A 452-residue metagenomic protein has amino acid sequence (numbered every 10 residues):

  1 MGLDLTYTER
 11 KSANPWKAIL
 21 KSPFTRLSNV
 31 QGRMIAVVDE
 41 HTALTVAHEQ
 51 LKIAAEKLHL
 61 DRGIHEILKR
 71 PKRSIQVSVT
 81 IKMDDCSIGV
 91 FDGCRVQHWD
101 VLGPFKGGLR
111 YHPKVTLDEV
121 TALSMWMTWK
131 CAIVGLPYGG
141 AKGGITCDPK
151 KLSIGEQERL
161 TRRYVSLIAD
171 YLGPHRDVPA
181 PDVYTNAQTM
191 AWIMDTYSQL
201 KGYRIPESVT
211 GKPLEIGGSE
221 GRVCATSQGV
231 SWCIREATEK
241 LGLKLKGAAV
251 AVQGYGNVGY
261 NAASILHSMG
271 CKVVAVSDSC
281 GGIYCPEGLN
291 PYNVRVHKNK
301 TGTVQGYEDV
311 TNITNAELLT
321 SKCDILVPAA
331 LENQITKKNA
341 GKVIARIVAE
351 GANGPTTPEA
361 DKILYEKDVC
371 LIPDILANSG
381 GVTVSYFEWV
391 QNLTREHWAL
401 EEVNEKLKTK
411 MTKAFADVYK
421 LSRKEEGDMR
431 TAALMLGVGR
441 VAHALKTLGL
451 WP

Functional and structural regions predicted by a protein language model:
I35-T42, A237-T238, G341-P452: Adenosine-phosphate binding glycine-rich loop
V37-S78: Short, Gly/Pro- and small/polar-rich lid/capping loops
Q76-P149: Glycine-rich, N-terminal phosphate-binding loop and its surrounding beta-alpha-beta segment
H112, C131-K246: Glycine/serine-rich phosphate-binding loop and adjoining beta1-alpha1 elements at the start of nucleotide-handling
G218-K322: Glycine-rich phosphate/diphosphate-binding loop of Rossmann-like nucleotide-binding domains
G281-L371: Rossmann-like adenosine-cofactor binding region
